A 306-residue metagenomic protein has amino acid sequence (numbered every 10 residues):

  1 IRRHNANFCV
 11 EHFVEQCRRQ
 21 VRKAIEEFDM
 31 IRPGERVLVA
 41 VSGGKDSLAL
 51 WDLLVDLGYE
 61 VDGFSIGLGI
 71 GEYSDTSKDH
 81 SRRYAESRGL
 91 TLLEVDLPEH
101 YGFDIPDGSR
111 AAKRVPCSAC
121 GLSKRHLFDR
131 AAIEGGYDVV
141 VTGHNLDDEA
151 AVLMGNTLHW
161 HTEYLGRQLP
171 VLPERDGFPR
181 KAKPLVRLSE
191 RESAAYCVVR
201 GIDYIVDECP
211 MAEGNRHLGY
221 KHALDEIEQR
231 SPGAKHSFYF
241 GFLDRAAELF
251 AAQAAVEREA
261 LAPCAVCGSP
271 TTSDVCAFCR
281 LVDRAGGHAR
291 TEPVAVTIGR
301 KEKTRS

Functional and structural regions predicted by a protein language model:
I1-R167, V171, R175-F178, V186-R200 (+1 more regions): ATP-dependent adenylation/nucleotidyltransferase module used to activate substrates
I1-V14, Q20-V39, D62, L165-S306: ATP/NTP-dependent adenylation/nucleotidyl-transfer catalytic domains that generate, transfer, or process NMP-activated
